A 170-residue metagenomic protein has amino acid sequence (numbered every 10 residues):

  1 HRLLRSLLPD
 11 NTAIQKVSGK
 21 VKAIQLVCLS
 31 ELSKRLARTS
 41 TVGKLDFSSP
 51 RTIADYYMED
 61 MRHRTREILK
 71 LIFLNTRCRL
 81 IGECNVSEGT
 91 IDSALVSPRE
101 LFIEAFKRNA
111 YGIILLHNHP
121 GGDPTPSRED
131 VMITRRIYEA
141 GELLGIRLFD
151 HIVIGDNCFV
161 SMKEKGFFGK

Functional and structural regions predicted by a protein language model:
H1-L8: Helix-hairpin-helix/helix-loop-helix acidic hairpins
K22-F47: Active-site- or DNA-interface-adjacent structural scaffold in DNA-acting proteins
R38-S87, K165-K170: Non-catalytic interface/targeting segments
E88-R128: Short HxH-centered metal-ligating active-site micro-motif
R135-K170: Divalent-metal-activated hydrolytic enzyme cores
